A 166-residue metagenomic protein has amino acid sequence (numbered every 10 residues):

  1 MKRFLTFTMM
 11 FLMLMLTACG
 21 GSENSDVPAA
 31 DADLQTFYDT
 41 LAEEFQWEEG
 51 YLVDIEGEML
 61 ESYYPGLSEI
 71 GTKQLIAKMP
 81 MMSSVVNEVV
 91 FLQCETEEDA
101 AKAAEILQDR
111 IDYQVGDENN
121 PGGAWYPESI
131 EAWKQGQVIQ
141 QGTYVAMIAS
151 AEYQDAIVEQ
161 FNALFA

Functional and structural regions predicted by a protein language model:
M1-F4: Positively charged n-region of N-terminal signal peptides that target proteins for export
L14-A18: C-terminal motif of bacterial Sec signal peptides marking the signal peptidase cleavage site
G20-E23: Bacterial signal peptide processing site
A42-Q46, E97-D99, Q108, D112 (+2 more regions): Sec-exported extracytoplasmic/periplasmic mature domains
Y51-N87, E98, K102-A103, I130-K134: Short, compositionally biased low-complexity segments enriched in polar/charged residues
E88-T96, Y144-S150: Second-shell loop/turn segments in exported
A100-Q140: Short Gly/Thr-rich strand-loop-strand
E128-A166: A short, solvent-exposed beta-edge/loop patch
